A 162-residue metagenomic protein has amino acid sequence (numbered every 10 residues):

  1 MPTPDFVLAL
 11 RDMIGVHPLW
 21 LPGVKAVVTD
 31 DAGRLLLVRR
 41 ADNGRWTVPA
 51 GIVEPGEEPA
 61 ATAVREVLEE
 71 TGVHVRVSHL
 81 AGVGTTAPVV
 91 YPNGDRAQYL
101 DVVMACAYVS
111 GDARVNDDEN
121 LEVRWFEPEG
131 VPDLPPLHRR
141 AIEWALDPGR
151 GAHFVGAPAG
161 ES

Functional and structural regions predicted by a protein language model:
M1-K25: Acidic, metal-coordinating catalytic segment for phosphate/diphosphate chemistry, firing primarily on the Nudix
P18-W20, G94-L100, D117: A generic structural micro-feature
P22-V24, G33, L100-V102, L121: Change "...and in nucleic-acid phosphodiester-cleaving endonucleases..." to "...and in nucleic-acid processing enzymes
V28-T29, L37, C106-Y108, W125: Conserved hydrophobic "DFG−1" position in protein kinase catalytic cores
D30-E70: Conserved Nudix-box catalytic region and its N-terminal flanking loop in Nudix hydrolases and closely related
G44-R45, A113-S162: Nudix hydrolase/Nudix homology domain
H74-G84: A short coil-to-beta-strand element that immediately follows conserved catalytic motifs
T85-D112: Active-site-adjacent beta-strand/loop module that shapes the phosphate/pyrophosphate-binding cleft
